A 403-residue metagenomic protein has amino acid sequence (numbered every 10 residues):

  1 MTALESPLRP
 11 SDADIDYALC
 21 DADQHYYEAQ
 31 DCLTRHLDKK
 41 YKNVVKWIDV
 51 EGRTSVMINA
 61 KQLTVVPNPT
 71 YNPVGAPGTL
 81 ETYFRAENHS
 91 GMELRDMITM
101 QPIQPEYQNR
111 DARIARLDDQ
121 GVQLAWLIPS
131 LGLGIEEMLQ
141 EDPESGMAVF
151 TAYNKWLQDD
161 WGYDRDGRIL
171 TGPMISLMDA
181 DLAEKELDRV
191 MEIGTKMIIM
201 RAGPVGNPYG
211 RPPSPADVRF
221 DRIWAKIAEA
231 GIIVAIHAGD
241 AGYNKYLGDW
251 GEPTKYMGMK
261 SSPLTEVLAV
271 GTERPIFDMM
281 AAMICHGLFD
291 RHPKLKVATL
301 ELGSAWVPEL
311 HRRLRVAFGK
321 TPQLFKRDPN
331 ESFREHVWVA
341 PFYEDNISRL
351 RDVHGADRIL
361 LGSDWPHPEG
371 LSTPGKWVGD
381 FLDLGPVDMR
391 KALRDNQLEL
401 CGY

Functional and structural regions predicted by a protein language model:
T2-A18, E28-Q104, Q108-L124, K155-Y163 (+8 more regions): Mid-to-C-terminal alpha-helical segments outside catalytic/metal-binding sites
A3, A148, W161-G162, D166-L170 (+4 more regions): Catalytic pocket-lining loop regions of alpha/beta-barrel enzymes, especially the amidohydrolase/enolase/GH5 lineages
C20-Y27, A235-G239: Histidine-centered catalytic micro-motifs
E28, G52-R53, I128-G132, P173-M178 (+4 more regions): Short, solvent-exposed turn/loop segments enriched in Gly/Ser/Thr/Pro and often Arg
L94-P105, A115-L139, R168-S176, K196-G203: Divalent metal-dependent hydrolysis catalytic cores, especially in the metallo-beta-lactamase
Q140-E144, K376-V378: Short glycine-enriched, charge-decorated loop/helix-capping segments at active-site entrances that position
E144-D160: Active-site-proximal gating segment of KS-fold condensing enzymes and close homologs
